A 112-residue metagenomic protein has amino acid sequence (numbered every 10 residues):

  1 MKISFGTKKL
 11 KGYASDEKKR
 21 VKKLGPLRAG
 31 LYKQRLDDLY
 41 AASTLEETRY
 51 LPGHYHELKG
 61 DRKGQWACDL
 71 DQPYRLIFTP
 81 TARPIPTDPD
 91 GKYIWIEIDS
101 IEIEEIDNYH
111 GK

Functional and structural regions predicted by a protein language model:
M1-D37: Arg/Lys-rich, positively charged N-terminal/basic patches that mediate binding to nucleic acids
K2, E57, A67, I77: Short, surface-exposed charged micro-motifs
K2, V21, L45, P52-Y55 (+1 more regions): Generic secondary-structure boundary/loop-capping signal
S4, G12-Y13, L58-G60, N108-K112: Lipid interaction determinants
Q34, G53, D61-K63, D71-P73 (+1 more regions): Short connector loops at helix/strand junctions that flank enzyme active sites, especially segments positioning acidic
S43-W66: A short, surface-exposed loop/turn module that caps and links secondary-structure elements
C68-K112: Enriched for short, Lys/Arg-rich terminal
